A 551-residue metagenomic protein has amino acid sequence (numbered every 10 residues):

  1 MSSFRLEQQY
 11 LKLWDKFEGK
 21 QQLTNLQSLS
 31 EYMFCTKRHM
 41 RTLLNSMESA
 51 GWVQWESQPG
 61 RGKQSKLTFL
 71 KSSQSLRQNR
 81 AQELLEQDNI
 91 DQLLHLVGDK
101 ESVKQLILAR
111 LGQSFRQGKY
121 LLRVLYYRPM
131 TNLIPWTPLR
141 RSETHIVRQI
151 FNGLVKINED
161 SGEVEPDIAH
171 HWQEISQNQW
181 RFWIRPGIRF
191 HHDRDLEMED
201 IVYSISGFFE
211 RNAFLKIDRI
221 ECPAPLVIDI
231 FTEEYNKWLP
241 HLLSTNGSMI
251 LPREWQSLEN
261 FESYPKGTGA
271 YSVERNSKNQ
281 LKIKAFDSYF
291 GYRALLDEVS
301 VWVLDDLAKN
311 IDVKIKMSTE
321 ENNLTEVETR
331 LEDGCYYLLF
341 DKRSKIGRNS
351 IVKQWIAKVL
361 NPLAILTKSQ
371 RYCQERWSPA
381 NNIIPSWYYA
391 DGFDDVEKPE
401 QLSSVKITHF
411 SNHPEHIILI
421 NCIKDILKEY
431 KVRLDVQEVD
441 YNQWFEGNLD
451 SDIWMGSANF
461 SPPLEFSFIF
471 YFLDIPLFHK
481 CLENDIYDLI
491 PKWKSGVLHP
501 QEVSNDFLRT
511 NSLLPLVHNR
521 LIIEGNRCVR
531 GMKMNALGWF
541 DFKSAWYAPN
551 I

Functional and structural regions predicted by a protein language model:
E18-Q22, L43, L139, H171-N212: Aromatic- and charge-enriched surface segment that lines or borders ligand/interaction sites
L125-I175: N-terminal lobe/hinge region of extracytoplasmic solute-binding protein
A213-Q256, A270-Q280: Surface-exposed binding/hinge segments that line and control ligand-binding clefts or catalytic entry sites
K284-D287, T329-W355, V359, K368 (+1 more regions): A bilobed periplasmic-binding-protein/Venus flytrap-type ligand-binding module shared by bacterial periplasmic
D287-T325, E332: Ligand-site clamp/hinge motif
R343-Y388, V503-S512: Periplasmic-binding protein-like
Y441, I469-R527: Extracytoplasmic/peripheral linker and loop segments enriched in polar/acidic and small residues with frequent Thr/Pro
G525-I551: Long beta-strand-rich cores associated with HINT superfamily self-processing modules
